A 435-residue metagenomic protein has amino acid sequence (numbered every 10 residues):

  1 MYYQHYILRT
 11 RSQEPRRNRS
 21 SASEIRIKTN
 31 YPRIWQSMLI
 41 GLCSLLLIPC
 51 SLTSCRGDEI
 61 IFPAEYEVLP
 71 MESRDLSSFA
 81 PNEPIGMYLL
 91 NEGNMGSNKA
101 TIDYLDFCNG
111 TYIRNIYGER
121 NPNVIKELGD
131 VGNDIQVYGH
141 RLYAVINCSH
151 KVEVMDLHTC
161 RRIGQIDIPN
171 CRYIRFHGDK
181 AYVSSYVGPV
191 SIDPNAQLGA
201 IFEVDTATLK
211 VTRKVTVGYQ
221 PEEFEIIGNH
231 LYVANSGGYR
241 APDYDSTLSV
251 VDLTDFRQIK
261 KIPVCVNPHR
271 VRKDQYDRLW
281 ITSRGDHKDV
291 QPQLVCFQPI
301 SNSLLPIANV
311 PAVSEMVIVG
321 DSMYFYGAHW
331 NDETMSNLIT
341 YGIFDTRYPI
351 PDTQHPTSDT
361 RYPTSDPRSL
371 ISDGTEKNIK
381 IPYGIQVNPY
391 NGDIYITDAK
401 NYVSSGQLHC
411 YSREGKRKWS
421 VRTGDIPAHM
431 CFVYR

Functional and structural regions predicted by a protein language model:
Q4-S12, R16-R19, E24-L42: Bacterial N-terminal signal peptides that target proteins for export
H5, R56-R435: Predominantly soluble domains enriched in secretory-pathway, periplasmic, or organellar proteins
L47: Extracellular LysM carbohydrate-binding repeats and other cell-envelope/extracellular binding modules
S51-S54: C-terminal motif of bacterial Sec signal peptides marking the signal peptidase cleavage site
